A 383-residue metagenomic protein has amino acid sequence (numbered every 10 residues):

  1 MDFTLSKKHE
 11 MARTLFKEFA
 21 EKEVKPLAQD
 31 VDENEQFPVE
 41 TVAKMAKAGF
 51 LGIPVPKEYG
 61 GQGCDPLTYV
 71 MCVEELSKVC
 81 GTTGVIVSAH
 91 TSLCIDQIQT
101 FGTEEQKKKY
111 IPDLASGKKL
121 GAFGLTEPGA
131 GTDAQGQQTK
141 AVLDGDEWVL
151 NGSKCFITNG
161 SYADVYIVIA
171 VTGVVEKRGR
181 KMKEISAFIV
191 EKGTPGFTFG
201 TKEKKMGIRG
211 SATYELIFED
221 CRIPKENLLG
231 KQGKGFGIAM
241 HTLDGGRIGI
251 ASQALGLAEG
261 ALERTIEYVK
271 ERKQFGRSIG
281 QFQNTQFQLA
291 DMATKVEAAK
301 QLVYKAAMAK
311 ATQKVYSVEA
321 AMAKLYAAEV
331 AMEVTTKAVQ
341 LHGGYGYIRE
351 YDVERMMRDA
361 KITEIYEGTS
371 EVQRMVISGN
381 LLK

Functional and structural regions predicted by a protein language model:
M1-A89, F101-Q106, D113-K118, G131-A134 (+4 more regions): Alpha-helical interface subdomain recognition
G49, V73-S77, A170-V171, V190-P195 (+1 more regions): Short Ser/Thr-interspersed hydrophobic loop/turn segments at strand-loop and sheet-helix junctions that line or gate
S92-T100: Helix-loop "lid/cap" segments that line or gate small-molecule binding pockets
L114, G129-T132, F156-N159, R178-R180 (+1 more regions): Short Gly/Pro-enriched turn/cap motifs at secondary-structure boundaries
G117-L125, I169: A short, Trp-centered hydrophobic/proline-enriched beta-strand micro-motif
G136, G193-R222: Flexible, small-/acidic-enriched active-site or ligand-binding loops
D146-E147, N151-F199: A short core secondary-structure module
E219-I238: Long, acidic (Asp/Glu-rich), low-complexity accessory segments flanking structured domains
